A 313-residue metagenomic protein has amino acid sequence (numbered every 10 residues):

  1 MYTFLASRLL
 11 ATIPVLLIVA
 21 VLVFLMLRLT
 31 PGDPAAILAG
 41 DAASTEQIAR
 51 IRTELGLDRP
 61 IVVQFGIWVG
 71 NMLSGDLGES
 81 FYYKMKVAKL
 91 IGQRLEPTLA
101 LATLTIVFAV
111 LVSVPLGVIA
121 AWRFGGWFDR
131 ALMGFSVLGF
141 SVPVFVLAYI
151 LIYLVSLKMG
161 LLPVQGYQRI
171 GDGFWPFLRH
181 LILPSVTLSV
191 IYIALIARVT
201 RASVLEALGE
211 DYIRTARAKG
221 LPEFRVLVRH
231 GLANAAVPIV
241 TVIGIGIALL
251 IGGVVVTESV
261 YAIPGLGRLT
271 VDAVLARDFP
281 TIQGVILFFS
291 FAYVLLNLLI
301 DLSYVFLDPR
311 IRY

Functional and structural regions predicted by a protein language model:
Y2-T3, K89-F128, V144, G171-Y313: Alpha-helical transmembrane segments of integral membrane proteins, especially multi-pass inner/plasma-membrane
A6-L16: N-terminal signal-anchor/signal peptide hydrophobic helix marking the start of the first transmembrane segment
L9, I51, I61-L77, V87 (+8 more regions): Hydrophobic alpha-helical segments of integral membrane proteins, encompassing both true transmembrane helices
T12, A20, A42, V137 (+4 more regions): Residue-level recognition of pore/gate-forming positions within transmembrane alpha-helices of multi-pass
V15-G66, M85, M159-H180: Hydrophobic alpha-helical transmembrane segments of membrane transport/permease proteins and related membrane-embedded
L22-L29, R59, G70, G134-Q165 (+1 more regions): Membrane-water interface segments at the C-terminal ends of transmembrane alpha-helices in multi-pass inner-membrane
V23, L27, P31, A35 (+7 more regions): Membrane-water interface at transmembrane helix exits
D58-V114: An internal, D/E-rich "acidic patch" concept
